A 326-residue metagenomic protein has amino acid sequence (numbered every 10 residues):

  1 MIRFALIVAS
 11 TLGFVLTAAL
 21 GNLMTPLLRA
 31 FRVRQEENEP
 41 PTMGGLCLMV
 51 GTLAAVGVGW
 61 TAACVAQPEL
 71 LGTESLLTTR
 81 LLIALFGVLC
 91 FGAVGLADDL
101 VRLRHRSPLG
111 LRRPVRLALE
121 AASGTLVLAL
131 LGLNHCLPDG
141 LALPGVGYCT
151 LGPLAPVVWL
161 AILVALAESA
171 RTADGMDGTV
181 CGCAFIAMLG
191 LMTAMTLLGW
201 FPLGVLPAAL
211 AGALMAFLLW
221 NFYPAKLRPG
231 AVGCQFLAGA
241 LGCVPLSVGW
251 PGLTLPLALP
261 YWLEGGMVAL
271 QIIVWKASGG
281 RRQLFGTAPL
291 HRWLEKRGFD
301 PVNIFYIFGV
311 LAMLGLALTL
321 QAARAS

Functional and structural regions predicted by a protein language model:
M1-I2, S326: Short, strongly hydrophobic alpha-helical membrane anchors
I2-L263, T319: "…together with the soluble PPM/PP2C metallo-phosphatase catalytic core" -> "…together with the soluble PPM/PP2C
A30-V33, P260-I307: Membrane-proximal soluble regions of multi-pass membrane proteins
Q271, A323-R324: Short, charged low-complexity intrinsically disordered segments located at boundaries of structured domains
P301-A322: Final/C-terminal transmembrane alpha-helix of multipass membrane proteins
